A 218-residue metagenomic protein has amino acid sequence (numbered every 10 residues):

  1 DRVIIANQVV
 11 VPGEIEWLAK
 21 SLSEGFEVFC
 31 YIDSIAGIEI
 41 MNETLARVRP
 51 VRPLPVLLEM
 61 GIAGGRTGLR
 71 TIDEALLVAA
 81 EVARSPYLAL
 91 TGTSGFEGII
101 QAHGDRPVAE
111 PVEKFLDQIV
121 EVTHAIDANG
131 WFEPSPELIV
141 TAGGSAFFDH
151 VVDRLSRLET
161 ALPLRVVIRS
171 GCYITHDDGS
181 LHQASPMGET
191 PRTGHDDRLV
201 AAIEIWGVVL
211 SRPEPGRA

Functional and structural regions predicted by a protein language model:
D1-L22: N-terminal active-site wall of soluble small-molecule enzyme domains
D1-V3, L22-E27, A46-P53, V108 (+1 more regions): Glycine-enriched alpha-helix->loop->beta-strand junction motifs that scaffold or abut catalytic
Q8-V11, A36, F96: Short glycine-enriched loops at secondary-structure junctions
G13-L18, I40, D177-L181: Short, charged, surface-exposed secondary-structure boundary motifs
L18-G25, N42-L54, A79-A89: Acidic (Asp/Glu)-rich catalytic clusters
F26, C30-R52, M60-G64: Internal, well-ordered alpha/beta segment that forms a basic, Gly-enriched binding/recognition surface
P55, G61-T193: Active-site loop/helix belt of alpha/beta enzymes
D196-A218: Flexible, acidic glycine-rich loops studded with aromatic residues
